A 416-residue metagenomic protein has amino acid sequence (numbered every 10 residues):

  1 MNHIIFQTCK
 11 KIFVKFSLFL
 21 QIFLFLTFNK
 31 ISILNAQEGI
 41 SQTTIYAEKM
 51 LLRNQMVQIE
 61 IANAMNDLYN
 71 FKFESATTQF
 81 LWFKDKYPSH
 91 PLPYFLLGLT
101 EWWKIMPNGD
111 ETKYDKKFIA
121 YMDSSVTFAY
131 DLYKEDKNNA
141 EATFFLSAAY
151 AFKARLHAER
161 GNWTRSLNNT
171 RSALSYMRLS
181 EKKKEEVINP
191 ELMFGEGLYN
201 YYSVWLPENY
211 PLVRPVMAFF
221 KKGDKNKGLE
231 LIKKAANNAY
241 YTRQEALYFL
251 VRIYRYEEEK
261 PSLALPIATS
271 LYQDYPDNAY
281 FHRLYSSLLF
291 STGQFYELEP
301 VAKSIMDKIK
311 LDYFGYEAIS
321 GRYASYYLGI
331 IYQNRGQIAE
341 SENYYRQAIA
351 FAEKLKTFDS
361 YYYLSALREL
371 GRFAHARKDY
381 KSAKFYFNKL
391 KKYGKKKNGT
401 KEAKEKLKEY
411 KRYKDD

Functional and structural regions predicted by a protein language model:
Y46-K49, R53-I61, D67-T78, L97-P190 (+4 more regions): Short coil/linker segments at helix-helix boundaries
M50-L51, K84, Y133, N237 (+4 more regions): Short coil/turn linkers that connect adjacent helices within long alpha-helical scaffolds, especially alpha-solenoid
D85, L174-K182, A236-N237, T269 (+4 more regions): Amphipathic alpha-helical segments of tetratricopeptide repeats
H90, N139, N189, T242-R243 (+4 more regions): Residue-level recognition of tetratricopeptide repeat
W103-Y114, R155, S203-P211, E259 (+4 more regions): Alpha-helical linker/edge segments of TPR/alpha-solenoid repeat scaffolds and analogous pre-/post-domain helices
Y114-F128, R165-N168, D224-K233, P261-L271 (+3 more regions): Alpha-helical repeat scaffolds
K384-F385, K389-D416: Terminal, low-structured helical/coil segments at or just beyond the last alpha-helical repeat
